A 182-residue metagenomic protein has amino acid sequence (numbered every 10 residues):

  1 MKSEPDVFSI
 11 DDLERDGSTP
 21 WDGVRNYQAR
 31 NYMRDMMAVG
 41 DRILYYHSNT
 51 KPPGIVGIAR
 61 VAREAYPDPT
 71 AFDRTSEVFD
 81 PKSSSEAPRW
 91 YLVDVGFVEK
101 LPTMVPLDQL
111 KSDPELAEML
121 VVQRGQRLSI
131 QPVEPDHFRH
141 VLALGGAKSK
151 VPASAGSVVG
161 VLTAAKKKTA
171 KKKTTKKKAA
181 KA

Functional and structural regions predicted by a protein language model:
M1, A59-A62, E134: GIY-YIG nuclease signature motif recognition
M1-V39, K148, K171, K176-K177: Compositionally biased, charged N-terminal/linker segments
G17, V39-D41, I55-G57, R89-V93: A generic structural signal for short beta-strands and their flanking turns/coil linkers
L44-Y45, R60: Hydrophobic beta-strand signal
Y46-P53: Short, charged beta-turn/beta-strand-edge "cap" motif at the junction between a beta-strand and an adjacent loop
I58-L128: Aromatic- and Lys/Arg-enriched surface recognition patch
K100, E115, L128-S157: Charge/polar-rich, low-complexity and marginally structured segments
G160-A182: Intrinsically disordered, polybasic Lys/Arg-rich low-complexity tracts
